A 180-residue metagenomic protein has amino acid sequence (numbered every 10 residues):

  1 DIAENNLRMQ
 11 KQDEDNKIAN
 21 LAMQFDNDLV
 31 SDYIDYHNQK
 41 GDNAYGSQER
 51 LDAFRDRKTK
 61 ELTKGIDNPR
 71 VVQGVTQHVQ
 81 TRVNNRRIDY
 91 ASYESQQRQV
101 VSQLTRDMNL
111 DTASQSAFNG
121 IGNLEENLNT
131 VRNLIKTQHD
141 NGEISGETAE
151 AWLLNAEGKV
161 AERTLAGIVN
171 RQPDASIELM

Functional and structural regions predicted by a protein language model:
D1-M180: Non-transmembrane, interaction-prone alpha-helical and coil segments associated with secretion and export
